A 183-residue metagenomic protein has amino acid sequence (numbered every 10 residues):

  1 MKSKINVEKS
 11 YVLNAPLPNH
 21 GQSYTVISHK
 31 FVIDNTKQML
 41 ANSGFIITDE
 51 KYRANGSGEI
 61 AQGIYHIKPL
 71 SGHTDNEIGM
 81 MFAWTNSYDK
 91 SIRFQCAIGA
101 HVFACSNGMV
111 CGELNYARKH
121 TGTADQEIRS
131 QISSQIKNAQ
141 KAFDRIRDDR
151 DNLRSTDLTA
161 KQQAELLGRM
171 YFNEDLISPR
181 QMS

Functional and structural regions predicted by a protein language model:
M1-L70: N-terminal "first-domain core" detector
G44-S183: Intrinsic disorder/low-complexity polar-acidic segments
